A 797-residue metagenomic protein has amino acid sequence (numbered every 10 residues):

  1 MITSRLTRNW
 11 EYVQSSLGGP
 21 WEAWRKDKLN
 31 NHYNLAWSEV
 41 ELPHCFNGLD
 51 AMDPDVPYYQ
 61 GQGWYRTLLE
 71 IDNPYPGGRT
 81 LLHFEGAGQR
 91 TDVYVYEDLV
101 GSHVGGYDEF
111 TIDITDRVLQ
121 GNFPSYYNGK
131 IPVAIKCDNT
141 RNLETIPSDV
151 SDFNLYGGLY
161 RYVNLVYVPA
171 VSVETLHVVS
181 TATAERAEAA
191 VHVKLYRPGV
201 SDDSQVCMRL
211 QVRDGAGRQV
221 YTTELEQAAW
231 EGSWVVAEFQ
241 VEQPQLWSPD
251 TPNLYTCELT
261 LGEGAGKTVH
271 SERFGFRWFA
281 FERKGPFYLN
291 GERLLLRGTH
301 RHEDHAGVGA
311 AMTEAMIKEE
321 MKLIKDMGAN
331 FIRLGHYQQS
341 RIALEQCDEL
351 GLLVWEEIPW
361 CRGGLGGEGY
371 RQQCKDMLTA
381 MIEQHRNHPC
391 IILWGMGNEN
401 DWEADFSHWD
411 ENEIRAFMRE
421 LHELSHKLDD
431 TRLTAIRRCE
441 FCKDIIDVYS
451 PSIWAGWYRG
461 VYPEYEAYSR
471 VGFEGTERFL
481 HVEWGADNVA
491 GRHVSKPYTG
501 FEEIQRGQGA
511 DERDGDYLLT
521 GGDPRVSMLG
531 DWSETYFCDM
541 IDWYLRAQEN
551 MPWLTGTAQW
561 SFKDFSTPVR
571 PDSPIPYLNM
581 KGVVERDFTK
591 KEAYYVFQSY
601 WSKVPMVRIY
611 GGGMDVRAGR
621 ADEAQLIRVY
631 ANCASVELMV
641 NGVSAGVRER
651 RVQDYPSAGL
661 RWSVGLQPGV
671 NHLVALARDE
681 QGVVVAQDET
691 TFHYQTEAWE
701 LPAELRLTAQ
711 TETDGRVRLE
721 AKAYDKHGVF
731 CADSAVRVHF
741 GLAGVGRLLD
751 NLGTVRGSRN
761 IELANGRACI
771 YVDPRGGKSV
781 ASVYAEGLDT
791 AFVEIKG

Functional and structural regions predicted by a protein language model:
M1-E22, K28-D72, H83-Q89, P132-D202 (+7 more regions): Non-catalytic, glycine-rich low-complexity segments
S4-G18, Q60-T175, P198-V200, R213-G215 (+6 more regions): Accessory beta-strand-rich segments of carbohydrate-active enzymes
P43-I71, Y75-H83, G88-Y96, G101-S102 (+7 more regions): Active-site-adjacent substrate/metal-binding segments within catalytic domains of carbohydrate-active enzymes
Y126-N128, K194-E282: Extended acidic/polar, glycine-enriched regions that form or flank non-catalytic beta-rich accessory modules
V191-L195, I627-A631, T708-A709, G715-A732 (+2 more regions): Beta-strand-rich structural segments
L261, A677, A723, V783-A785: Conserved structural position at the C-terminal beta-strand of extracellular beta-sandwich adhesion modules
V269-F274, V683-T696, D789-G797: Edge beta-strands of extracellular beta-sandwich domains
K318-I324, F331-T589, A593, F597 (+3 more regions): Substrate-binding/catalytic cleft of secreted carbohydrate-active enzymes, primarily glycoside hydrolases
